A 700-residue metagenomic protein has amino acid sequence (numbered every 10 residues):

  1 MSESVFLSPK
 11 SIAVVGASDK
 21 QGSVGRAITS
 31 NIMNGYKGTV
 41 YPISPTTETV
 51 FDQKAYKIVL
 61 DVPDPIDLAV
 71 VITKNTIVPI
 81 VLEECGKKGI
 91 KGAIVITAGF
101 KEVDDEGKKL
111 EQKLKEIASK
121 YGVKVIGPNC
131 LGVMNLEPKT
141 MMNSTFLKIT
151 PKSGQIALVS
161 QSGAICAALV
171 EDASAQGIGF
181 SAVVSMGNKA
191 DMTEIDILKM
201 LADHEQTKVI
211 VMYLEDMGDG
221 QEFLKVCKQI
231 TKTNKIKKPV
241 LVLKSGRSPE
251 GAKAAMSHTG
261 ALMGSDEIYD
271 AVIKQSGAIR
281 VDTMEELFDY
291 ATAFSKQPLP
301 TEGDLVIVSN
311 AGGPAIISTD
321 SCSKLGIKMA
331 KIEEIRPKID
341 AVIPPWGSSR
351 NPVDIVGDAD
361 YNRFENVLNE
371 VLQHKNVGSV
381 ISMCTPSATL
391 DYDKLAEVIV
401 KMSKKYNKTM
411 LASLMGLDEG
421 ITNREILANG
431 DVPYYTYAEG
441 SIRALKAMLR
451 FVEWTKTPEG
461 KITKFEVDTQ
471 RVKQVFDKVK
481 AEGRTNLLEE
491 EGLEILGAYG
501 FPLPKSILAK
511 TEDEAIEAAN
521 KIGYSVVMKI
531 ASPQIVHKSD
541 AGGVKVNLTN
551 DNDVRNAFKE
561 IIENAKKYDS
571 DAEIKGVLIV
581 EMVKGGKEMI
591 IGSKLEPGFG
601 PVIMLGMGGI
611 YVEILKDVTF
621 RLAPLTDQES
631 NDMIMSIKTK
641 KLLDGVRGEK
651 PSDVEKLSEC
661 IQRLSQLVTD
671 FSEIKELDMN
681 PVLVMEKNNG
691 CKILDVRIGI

Functional and structural regions predicted by a protein language model:
M1-I700: Catalytic-core regions of core metabolic enzymes, especially those transforming organic acids/acyl-group intermediates
